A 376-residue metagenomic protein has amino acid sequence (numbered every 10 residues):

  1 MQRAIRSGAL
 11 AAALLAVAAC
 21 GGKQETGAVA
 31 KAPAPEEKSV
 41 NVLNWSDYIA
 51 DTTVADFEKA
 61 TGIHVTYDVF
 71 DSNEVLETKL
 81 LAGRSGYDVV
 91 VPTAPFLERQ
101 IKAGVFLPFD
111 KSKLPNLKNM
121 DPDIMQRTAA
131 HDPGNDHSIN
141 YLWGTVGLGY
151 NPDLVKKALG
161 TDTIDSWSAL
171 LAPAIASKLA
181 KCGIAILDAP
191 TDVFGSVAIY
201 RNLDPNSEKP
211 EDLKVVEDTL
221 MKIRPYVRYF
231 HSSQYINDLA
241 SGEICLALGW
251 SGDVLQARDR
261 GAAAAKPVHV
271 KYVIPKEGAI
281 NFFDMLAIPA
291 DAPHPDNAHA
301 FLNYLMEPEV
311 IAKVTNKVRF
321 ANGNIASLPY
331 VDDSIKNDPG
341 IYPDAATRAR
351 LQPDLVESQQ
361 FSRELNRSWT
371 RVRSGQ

Functional and structural regions predicted by a protein language model:
M1-A9: Bacterial N-terminal signal peptides that target proteins for export
C20-G22, G27-Q100: Early extracytoplasmic/lumenal segment of secretory-pathway proteins
G86, V91-Y226, H231-A240: Extracytoplasmic ligand-binding site segments that recognize negatively charged/polar headgroups
F96-R99, L246-P267: A ligand-binding cleft/hinge motif common to bilobed small-molecule-binding domains
G149-L154, I199-Y200, F282-H294, K313: A bilobed periplasmic-binding-protein/Venus flytrap-type ligand-binding module shared by bacterial periplasmic
L213-K222, R228, K266-A290, K336: Periplasmic-binding protein-like
N237, A345-Q376: Conserved C-terminal helix/tail region of periplasmic/extracytoplasmic solute-binding proteins
P289-R350: Mature extracytoplasmic/periplasmic domains
